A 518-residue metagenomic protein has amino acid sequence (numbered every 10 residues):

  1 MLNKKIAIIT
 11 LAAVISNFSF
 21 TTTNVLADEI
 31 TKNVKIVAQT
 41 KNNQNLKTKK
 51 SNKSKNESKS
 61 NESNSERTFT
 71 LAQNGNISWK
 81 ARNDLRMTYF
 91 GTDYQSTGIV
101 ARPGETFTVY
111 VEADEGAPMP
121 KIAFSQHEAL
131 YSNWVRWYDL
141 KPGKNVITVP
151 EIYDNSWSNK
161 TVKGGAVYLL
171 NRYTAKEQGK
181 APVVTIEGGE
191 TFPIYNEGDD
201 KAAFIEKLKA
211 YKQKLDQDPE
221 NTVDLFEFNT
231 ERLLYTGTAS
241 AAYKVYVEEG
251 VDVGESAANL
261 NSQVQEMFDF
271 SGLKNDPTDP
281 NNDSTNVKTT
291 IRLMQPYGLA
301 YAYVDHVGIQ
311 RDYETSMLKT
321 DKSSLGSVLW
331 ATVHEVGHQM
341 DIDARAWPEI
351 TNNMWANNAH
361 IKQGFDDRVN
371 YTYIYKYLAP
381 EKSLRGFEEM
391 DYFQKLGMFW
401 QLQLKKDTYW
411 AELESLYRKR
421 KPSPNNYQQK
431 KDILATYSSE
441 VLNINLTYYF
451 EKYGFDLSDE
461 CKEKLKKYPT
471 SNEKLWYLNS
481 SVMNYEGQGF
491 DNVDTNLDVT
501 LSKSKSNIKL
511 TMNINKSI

Functional and structural regions predicted by a protein language model:
M1-L2, F20, E29-T31, K503-N507: Intrinsic-disorder-driven secretion/translocation and chaperone-binding regions of pathogen effectors and toxins
M1-V25: Sec-dependent N-terminal signal peptides of Gram-positive bacterial secreted proteins and lipoproteins
F18-A38: Sec-dependent signal peptide cleavage junction
I36, N42-K49, K55-E197, I518: Beta-strand-enriched, solvent-exposed domains that form extended recognition/catalytic surfaces
E57, E62-T70, S78, K430-N515: Beta/coil-rich, acidic/histidine-enriched accessory regions frequently appended to metallopeptidases
Y110, S125-W134, T148-T289: Zn2+-dependent metallopeptidase catalytic core
K214-K419, P424, L434: Catalytic cores of extracellular degradative/oxidative enzymes
